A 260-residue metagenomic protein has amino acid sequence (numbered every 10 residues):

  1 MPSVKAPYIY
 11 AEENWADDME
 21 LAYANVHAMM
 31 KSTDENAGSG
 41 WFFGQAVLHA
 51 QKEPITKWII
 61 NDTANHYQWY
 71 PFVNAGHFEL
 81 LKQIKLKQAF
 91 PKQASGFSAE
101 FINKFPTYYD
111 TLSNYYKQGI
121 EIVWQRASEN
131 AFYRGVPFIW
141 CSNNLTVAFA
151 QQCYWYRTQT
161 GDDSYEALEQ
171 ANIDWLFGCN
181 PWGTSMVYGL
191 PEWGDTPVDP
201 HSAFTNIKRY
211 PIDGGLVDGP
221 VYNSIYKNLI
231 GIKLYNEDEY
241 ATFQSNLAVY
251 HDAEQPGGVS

Functional and structural regions predicted by a protein language model:
P2-A6, E53-I60, W124-V136: Acidic/His metal-coordination segments adjacent to aromatic residues that form catalytic metal sites in metalloenzymes
A6, N14-W41, Q45-L48, P71-R126 (+1 more regions): Aromatic (Trp/Tyr) and acidic
A11, N61, N65, W69 (+2 more regions): Structural signature of alpha-solenoid helical repeat scaffolds
